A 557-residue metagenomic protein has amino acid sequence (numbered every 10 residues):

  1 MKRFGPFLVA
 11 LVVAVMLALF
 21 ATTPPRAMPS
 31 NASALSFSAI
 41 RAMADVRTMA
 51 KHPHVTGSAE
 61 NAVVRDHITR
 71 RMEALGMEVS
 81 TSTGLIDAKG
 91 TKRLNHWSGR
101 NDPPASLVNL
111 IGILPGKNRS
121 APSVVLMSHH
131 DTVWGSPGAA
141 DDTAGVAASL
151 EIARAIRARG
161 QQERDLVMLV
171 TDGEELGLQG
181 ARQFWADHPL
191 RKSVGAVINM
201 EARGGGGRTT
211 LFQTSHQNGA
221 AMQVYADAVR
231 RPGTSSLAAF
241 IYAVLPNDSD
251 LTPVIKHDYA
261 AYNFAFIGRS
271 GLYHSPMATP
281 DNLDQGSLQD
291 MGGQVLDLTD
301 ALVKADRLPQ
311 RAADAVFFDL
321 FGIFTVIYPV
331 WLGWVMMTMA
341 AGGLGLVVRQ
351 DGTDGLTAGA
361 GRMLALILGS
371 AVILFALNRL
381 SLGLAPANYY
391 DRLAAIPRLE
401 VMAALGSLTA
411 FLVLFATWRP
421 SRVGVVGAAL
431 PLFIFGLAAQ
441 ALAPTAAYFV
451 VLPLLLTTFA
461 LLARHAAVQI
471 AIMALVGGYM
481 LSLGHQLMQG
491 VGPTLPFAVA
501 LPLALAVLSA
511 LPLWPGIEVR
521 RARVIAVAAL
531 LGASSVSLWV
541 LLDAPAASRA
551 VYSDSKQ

Functional and structural regions predicted by a protein language model:
M1-F4: Positively charged n-region of N-terminal signal peptides that target proteins for export
P6-F20, A526-S537: Hydrophobic membrane-insertion alpha-helices, especially the h-region of bacterial N-terminal signal peptides
M16-T22, P309-D314, S381-L384: Peri-membrane helix termini and adjoining interfacial loops of integral membrane proteins
P25-V326: Soluble extramembrane regions of membrane proteins in the secretory/endomembrane system
S38, S58, P329, L356-T357 (+1 more regions): Helix N-terminus capping/helix-initiation residues
K192-L211, G333-D354: C-terminal domain-closing interface element
F318-T338, L393-E400: Juxtamembrane/start-of-transmembrane alpha-helix segments at the extracytoplasmic/lumenal side of membrane anchors
M337-Q557: Alpha-helical transmembrane segments of integral membrane proteins
